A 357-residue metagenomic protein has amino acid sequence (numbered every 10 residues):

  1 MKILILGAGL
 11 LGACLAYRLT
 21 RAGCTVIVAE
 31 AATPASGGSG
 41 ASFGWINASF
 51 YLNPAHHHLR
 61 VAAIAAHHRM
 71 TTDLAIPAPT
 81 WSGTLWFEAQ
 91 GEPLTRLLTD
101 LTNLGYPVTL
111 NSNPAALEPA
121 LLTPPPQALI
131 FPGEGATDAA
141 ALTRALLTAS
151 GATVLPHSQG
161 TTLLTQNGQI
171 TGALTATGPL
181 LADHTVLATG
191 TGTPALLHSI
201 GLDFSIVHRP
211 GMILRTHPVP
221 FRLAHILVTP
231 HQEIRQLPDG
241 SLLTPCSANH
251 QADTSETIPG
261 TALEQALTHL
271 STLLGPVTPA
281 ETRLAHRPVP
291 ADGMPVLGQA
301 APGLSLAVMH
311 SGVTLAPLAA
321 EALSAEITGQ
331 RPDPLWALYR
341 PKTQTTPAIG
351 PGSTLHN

Functional and structural regions predicted by a protein language model:
K2-I27: N-terminal Rossmann-like FAD-binding beta1-loop-alpha1 element of flavoenzymes
L4-L6, A173, L180-G192, A320: Short hydrophobic core segments
L11, P34, G192: Conserved Rossmann-like nucleotide-cofactor binding loop
Y17-R18, I46-N47, P77-T80, T191-P302: Active-site substrate-recognition segment that forms the wall of the catalytic cavity or substrate channel
T20-G40: Glycine-rich FAD pyrophosphate-binding loop
F43-L117, P126, H231-E233, Q251-A252 (+2 more regions): Dinucleotide-binding Rossmann-like beta1-alpha1 core, especially the glycine-rich loop that anchors the ADP
P79, F87-P156, T162-Q169, V289: Flavin (FAD/FMN) cofactor-binding and adjacent substrate-gating region of FAD-dependent oxidoreductase domains
V277-N357: C-terminal catalytic lobe of FAD-dependent flavoproteins
